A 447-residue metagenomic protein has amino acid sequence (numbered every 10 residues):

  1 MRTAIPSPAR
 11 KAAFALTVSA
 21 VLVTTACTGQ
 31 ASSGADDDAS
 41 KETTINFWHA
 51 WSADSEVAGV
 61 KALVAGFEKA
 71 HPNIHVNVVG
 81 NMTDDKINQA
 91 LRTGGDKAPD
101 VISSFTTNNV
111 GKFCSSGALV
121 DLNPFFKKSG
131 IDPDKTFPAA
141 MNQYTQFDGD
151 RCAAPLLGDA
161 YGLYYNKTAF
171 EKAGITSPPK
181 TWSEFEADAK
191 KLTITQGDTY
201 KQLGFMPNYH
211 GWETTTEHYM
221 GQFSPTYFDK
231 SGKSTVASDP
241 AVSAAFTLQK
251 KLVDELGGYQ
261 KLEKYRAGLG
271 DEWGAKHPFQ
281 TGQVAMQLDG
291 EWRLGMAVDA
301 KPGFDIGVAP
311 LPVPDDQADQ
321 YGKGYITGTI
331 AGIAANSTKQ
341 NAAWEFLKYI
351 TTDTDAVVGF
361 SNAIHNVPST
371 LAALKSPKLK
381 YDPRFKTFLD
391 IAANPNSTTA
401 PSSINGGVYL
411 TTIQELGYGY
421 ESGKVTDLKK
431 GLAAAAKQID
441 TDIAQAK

Functional and structural regions predicted by a protein language model:
R2-K112, S116, K128-D134, L269 (+5 more regions): Conserved N-terminal structural module of periplasmic/extracytoplasmic solute-binding proteins
A65, G149, A173, D254-Q260 (+1 more regions): Extracytoplasmic/periplasmic substrate-recognition and gating elements
F105-A160, M220: Hinge/lid segment of periplasmic solute-binding proteins
N123-T136, Q196-P207, P225-T247, D299-K301 (+3 more regions): Short, solvent-exposed loop/beta-turn-alpha elements that line the ligand-binding surface or hinge of extracytoplasmic
F147-L156, Y161, S183-S243: Extracytoplasmic/periplasmic solute-binding protein
E171-K172, I194, A393-K447: Conserved C-terminal helix/tail region of periplasmic/extracytoplasmic solute-binding proteins
A189-K190, S234-A267: Glycine-centered hinge/linker elements that transmit conformational signals in sensory and ligand-binding systems
S361-V408: Long, aromatic- and glycine/proline-rich binding clefts that accommodate carbohydrate-like moieties
